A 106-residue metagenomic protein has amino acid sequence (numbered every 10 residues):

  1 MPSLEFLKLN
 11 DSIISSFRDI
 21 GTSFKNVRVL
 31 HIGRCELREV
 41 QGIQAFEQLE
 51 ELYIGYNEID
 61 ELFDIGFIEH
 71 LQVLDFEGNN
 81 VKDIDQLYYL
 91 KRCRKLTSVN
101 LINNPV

Functional and structural regions predicted by a protein language model:
M1, D11, S23-F24, R34 (+5 more regions): Structural signal for repeat-unit boundaries in curved repeat scaffolds
L4-L9, V27-I32, L49-I54, L71-F76 (+1 more regions): Conserved hydrophobic beta-strand positions in leucine-rich repeat
S12, C35, N57, N79 (+1 more regions): Conserved "Asn-ladder"/turn position within leucine-rich repeats
F17, V29-L30, R38-V40, L52: Extended, compositionally simple hydrophobic/Ser/Thr-rich segments that build repetitive fibrous architectures
F17-I20, V40-I43, D60-I65, I84-L90: Canonical leucine-rich repeat
D85-L87, K91-V106: Ankyrin-repeat TPLH-centered helix-turn motif and closely related helix/turn capping elements of eukaryotic
